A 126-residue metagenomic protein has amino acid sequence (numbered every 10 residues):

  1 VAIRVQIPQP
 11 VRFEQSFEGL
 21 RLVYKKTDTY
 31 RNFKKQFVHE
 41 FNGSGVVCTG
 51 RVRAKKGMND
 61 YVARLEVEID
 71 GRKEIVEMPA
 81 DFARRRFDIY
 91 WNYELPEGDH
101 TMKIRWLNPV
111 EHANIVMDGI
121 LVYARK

Functional and structural regions predicted by a protein language model:
V1-K126: Glycan-recognition surfaces in beta-rich domains, encompassing non-catalytic CBMs and lectin-like receptor-binding
